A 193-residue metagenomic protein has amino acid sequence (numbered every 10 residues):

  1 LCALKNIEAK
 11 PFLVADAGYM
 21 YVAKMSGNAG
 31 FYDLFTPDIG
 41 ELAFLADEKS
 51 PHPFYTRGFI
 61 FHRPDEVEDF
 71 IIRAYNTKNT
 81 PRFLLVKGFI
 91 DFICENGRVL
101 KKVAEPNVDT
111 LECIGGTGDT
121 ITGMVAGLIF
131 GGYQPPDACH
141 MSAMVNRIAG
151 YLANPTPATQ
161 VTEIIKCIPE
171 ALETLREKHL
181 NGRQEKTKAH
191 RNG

Functional and structural regions predicted by a protein language model:
C2-A3, E8-F12, A23-L100: Conserved phosphate/ATP/ADP-binding segment of small-molecule kinases
V14-A17: Short beta-strand elements of ligand-binding domains
I39-E41, A46, P51, V99-K102 (+3 more regions): Glycine-rich phosphate/pyrophosphate-binding loop at beta-loop-alpha junctions
F44, I114-V145: Short, small-residue alpha-helix embedded
Y55-P64, G132-H140, N154-P157: Short, charged, surface-exposed loops that flank catalytic or proteolytic processing sites
E66-T77, P135-G150, V161-P169: Short, well-structured alpha-helical segments that form the helix of a local strand-helix-strand
E105-G116: Short pre-catalytic strand/loop immediately N-terminal to key active-site residues, enriched for Gly-Thr
R147-G193: Charged C-terminal helix
